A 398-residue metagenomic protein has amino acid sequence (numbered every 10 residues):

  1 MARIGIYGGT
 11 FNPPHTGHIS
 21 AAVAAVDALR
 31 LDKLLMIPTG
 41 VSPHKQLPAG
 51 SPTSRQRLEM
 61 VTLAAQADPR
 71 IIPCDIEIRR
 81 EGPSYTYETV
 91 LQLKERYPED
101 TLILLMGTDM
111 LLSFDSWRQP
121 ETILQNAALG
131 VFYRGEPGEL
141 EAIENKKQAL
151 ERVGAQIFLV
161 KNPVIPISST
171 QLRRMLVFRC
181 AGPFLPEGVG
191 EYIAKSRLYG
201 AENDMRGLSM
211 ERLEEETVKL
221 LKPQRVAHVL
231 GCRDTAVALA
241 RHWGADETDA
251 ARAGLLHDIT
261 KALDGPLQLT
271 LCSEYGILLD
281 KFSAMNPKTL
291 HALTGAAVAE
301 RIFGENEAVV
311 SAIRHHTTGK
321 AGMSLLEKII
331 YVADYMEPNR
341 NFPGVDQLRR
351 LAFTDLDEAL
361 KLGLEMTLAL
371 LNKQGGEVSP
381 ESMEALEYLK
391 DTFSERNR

Functional and structural regions predicted by a protein language model:
M1-S209: Nucleotidyltransferase catalytic core that binds NTPs
H15-H18, H44, H228, H257 (+2 more regions): Histidine-centered active-site/metal-ligand motif
S51-Q56, R80-S84, P223, A227 (+3 more regions): Residues at secondary-structure transition points
Q171-M175, V332, Q347, L370: Solvent-exposed, amphipathic alpha-helical segments
A181-S209, A369-R398: Charged phosphate-binding loop/patch that engages nucleotide di/tri-phosphates or the phosphate backbone of nucleic
L208-K222: Generic N-terminal amphipathic, Lys/Arg-enriched alpha-helix
E215-K219, V237, H242-L364: Divalent metal-dependent catalytic cores for phosphoryl transfer on phosphate-bearing substrates
